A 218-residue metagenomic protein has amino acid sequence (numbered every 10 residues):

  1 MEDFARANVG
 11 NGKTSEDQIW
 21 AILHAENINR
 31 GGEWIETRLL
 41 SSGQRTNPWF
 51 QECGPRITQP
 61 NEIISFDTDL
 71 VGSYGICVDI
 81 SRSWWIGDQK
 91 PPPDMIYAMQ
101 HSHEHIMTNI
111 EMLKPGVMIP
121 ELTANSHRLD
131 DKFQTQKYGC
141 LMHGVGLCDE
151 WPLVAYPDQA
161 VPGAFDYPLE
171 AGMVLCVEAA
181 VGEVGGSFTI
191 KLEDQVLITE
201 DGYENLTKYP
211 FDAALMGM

Functional and structural regions predicted by a protein language model:
M1-M218: Active-site neighborhoods and metal-handling regions in enzymes and metal-associated proteins
